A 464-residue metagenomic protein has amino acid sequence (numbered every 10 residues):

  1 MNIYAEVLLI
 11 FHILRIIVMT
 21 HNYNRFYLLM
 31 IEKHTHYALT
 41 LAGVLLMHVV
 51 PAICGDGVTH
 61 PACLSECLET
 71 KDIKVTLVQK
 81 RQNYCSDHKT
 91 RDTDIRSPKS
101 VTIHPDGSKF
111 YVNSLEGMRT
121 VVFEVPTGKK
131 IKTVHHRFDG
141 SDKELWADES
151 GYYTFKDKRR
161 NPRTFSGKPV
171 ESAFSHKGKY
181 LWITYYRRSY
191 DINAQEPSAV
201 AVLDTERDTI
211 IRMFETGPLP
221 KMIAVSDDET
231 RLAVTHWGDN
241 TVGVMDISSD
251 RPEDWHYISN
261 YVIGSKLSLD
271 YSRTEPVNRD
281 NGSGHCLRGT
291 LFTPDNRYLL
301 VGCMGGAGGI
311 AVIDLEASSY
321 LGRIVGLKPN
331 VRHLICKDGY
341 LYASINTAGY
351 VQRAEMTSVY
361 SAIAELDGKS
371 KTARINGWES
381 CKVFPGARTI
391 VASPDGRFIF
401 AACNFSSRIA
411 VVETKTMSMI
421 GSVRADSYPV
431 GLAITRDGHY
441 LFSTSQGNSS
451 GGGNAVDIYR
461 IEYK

Functional and structural regions predicted by a protein language model:
A5-V7, V18, A38: Acidic, Ala/Val/Gly-enriched low-complexity intrinsically disordered segments
L9, I13-I17, F26-Y27: Short, positively charged and aromatic/hydrophobic N-terminal segments
F11, T20, K33-T35, M47 (+1 more regions): Intrinsically disordered, low-complexity cationic segments
N24-L39: Bacterial N-terminal signal peptides that target proteins for export
T40-H48: Bacterial N-terminal signal peptides
H48, C54-K464: Predominantly soluble domains enriched in secretory-pathway, periplasmic, or organellar proteins
